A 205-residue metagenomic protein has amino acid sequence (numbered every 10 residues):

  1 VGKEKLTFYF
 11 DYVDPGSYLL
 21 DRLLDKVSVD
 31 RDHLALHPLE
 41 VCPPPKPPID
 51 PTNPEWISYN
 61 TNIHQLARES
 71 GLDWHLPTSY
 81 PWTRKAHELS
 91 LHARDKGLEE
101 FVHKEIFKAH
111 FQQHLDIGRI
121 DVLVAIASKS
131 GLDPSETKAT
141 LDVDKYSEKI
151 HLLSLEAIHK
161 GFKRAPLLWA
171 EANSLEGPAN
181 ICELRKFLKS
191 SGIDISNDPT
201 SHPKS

Functional and structural regions predicted by a protein language model:
V1-D30, L34, K108-S205: C-terminal cap of thioredoxin/glutaredoxin-like
Y12, G16-H110, I195-P203: Structural alpha/beta surface segment adjacent to cysteine/selenocysteine redox centers across thiol/disulfide enzymes
